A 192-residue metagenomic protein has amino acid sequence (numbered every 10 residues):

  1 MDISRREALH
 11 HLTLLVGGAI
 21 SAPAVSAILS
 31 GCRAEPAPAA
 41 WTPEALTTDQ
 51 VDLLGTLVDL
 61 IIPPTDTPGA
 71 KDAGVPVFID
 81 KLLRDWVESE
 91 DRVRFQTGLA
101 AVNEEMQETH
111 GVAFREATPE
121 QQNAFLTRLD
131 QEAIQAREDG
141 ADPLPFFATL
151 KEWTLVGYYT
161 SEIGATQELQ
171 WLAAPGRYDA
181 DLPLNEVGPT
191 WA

Functional and structural regions predicted by a protein language model:
M1-A19: N-terminal secretory signal peptides and thylakoid transit peptides that target proteins across membranes
D2-R6, P23-T56, L60: C-terminal segment of N-terminal export signals and the immediately downstream linker at the start of the mature
R6, H11-L12, A34, N123 (+1 more regions): Hydrophobic alpha-helical segments, especially transmembrane helices and their immediate juxtamembrane helical caps
C32-P36, A70-P76: Short alpha-helical hairpin
P43-T47, P64-G69, E88: Short, N-terminal intrinsically disordered low-complexity segments that are rich in Pro/Gly and polar/charged residues
D52, T56, L60, T67 (+1 more regions): Mature-region segments of soluble proteins
